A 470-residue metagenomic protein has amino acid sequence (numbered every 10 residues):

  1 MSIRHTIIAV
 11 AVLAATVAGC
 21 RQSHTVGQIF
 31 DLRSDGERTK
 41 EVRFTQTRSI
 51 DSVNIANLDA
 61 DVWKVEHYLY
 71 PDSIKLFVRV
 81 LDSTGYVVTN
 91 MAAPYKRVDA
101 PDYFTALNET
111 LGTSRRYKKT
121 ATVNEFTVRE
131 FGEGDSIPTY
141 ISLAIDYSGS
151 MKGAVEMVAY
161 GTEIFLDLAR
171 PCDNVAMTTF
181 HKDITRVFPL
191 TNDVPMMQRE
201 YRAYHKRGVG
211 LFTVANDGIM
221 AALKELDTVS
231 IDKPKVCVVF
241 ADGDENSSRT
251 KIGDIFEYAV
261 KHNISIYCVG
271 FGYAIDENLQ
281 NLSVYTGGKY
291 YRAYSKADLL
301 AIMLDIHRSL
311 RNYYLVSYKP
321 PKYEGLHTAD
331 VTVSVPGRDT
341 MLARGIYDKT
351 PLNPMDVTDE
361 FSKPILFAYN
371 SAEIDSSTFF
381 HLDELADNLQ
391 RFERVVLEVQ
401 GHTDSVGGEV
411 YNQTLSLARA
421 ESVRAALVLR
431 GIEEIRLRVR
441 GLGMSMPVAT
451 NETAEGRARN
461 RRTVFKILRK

Functional and structural regions predicted by a protein language model:
C20-A106, E133, Y314-S317: Acidic/polar low-complexity segments with low predicted structural confidence
Q28-V65, G153-A154, D183-F188, P195-K235 (+3 more regions): Von Willebrand factor
Y68-I74, M91, Y294-P351: C-terminal "exit" segments of structured domains
Y70, L76-L81, Y86-S142, G149-V155 (+1 more regions): Acidic, polar low-complexity linker/tail segments
G134-L190, A215-I219, V236-F240: Von Willebrand factor
F240-Y285, M303-I306: VWA/integrin I-like adhesion module and closely mimicked acidic/polar interface patches used
H327-T328, T332-V396, K470: Periplasmic peptidoglycan-binding/tethering modules of Gram-negative envelope proteins
H402-K470: Periplasmic OmpA-like peptidoglycan-binding domain that tethers envelope proteins to the cell wall
